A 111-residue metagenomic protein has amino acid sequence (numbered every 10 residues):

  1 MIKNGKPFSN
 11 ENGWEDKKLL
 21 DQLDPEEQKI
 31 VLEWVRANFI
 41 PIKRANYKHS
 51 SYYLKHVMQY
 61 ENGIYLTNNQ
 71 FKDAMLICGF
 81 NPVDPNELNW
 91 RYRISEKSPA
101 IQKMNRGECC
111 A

Functional and structural regions predicted by a protein language model:
K3-L20, I77-A111: Charged low-complexity interaction tracts in eukaryotic proteins
G13, E33, S51-Y52, N89: Residues in intrinsically disordered, low-complexity segments of regulatory proteins
K18, R44, E61: Short, flexible active-site loop motifs that bind/organize anionic cofactors or intermediates
L23-H49, K55-V57, A74-L76: Positively charged, polyanion-binding regions of nucleic-acid-associated proteins
S50-S51, N68: Structural motif detector for alpha-helix initiation sites
V57-Y60, S95: Short strand-loop junctions, especially beta-strand C-caps/beta-turns that link beta-sheets to coils or alpha-helices
E61-P85: Charge-enriched amphipathic alpha-helical scaffolds
